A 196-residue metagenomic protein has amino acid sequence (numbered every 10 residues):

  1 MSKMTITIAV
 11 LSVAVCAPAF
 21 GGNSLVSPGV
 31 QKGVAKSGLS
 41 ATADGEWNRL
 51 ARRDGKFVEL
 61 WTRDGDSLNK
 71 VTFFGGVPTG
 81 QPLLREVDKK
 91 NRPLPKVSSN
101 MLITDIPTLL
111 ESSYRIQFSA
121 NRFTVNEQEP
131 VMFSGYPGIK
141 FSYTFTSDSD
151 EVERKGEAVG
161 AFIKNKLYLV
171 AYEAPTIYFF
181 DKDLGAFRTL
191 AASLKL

Functional and structural regions predicted by a protein language model:
S2-E86, K90-N91, R115-F123, E129-Y136 (+3 more regions): N-terminal targeting sequences that direct proteins away from the cytosol to non-cytosolic compartments
D105-S119: Short, solvent-exposed helix-to-loop capping segments enriched in aromatics
K140-S142: Beta-strand secondary-structure signal
